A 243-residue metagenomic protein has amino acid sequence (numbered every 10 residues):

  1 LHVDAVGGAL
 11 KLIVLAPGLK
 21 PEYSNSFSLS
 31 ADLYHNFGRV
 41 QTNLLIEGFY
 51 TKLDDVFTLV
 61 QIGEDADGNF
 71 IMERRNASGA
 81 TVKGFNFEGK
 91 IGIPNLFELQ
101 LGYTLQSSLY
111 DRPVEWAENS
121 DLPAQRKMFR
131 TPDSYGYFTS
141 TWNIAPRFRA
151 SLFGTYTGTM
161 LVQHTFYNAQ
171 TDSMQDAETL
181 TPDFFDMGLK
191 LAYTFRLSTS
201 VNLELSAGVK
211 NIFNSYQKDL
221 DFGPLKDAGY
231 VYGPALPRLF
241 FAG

Functional and structural regions predicted by a protein language model:
L1, K52-D54, R147, Y156-F166 (+1 more regions): C-terminal beta-signal and adjacent terminal beta-strands/loops of Gram-negative outer-membrane beta-barrel proteins
L1-V6, V56-E64, F70, Q106 (+3 more regions): Outer-membrane beta-barrel translocator domains and adjoining extracellular loop/strand segments of Gram-negative
L12-P17, F70-N76, E118-K127, S173-T179 (+1 more regions): Extracellular loop and loop/strand-boundary signature of outer-membrane beta-barrel proteins
L19, L29-L33, F87-I91, L101 (+5 more regions): Residues on the lipid-exposed face of transmembrane beta-strands in outer-membrane beta-barrel proteins
K20-E73, T81-K83: Membrane-embedded beta-barrel scaffold of Gram-negative outer-membrane proteins
Y23-F27, T81-K83, P132-G136, D183-M187 (+2 more regions): Residues that define the transmembrane beta-barrel architecture of outer-membrane proteins
A31-F37, L44, I93-N95, S107 (+4 more regions): Outer-membrane beta-barrel proteins
N43-L53, N69-F166: Gram-negative outer-membrane beta-barrel transporters
